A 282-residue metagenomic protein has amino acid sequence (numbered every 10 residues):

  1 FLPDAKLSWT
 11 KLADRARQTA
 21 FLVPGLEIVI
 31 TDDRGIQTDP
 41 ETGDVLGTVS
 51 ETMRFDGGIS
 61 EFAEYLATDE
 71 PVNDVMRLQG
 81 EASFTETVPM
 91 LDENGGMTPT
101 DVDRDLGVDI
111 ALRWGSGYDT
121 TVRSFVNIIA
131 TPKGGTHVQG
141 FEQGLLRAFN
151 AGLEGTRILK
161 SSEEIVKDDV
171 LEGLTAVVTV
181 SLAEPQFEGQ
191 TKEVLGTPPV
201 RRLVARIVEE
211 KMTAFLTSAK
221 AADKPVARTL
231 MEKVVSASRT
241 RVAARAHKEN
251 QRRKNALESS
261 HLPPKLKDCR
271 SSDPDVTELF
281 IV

Functional and structural regions predicted by a protein language model:
F1-V282: GHKL-family ATPase ATP-binding module
